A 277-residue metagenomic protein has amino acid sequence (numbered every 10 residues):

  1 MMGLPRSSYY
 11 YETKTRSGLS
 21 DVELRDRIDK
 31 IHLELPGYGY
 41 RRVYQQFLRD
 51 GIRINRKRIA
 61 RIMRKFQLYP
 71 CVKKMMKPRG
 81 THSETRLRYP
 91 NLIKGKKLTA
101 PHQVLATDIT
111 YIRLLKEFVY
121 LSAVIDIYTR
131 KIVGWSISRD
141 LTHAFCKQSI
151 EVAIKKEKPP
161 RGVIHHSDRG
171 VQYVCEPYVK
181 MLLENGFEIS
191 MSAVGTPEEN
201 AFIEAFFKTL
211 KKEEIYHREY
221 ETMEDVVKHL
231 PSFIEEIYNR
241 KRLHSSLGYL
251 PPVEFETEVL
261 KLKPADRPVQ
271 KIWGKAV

Functional and structural regions predicted by a protein language model:
M1-M2, Y9, I28, V43 (+14 more regions): Mobile genetic element proteins and their domesticated derivatives, centered on retroelements and DNA transposons
M2-A100, T196, P251-V259: Basic, flexible linker segments flanking DNA-binding modules in nucleic acid-interacting mobile-element proteins
Y10-Y11, K131-W135, I189-S192, Y216-H217: Short small-residue beta-strand/loop micro-motif enriched in glycine and branched aliphatics
G18, L35-G37, K97-T99, L114-L115 (+3 more regions): Conserved, non-catalytic sequence blocks in retroelement Pol enzymes and Pol-derived host proteins
R79-S83, S167-R169, C175-V179, I189-K211 (+2 more regions): RNase H-like two-metal-ion nuclease catalytic core shared by retroviral integrases and related mobile-element nucleases
K94, L98-V133, R139-D140: An active-site-proximal beta-strand-loop segment
E117, W135-K158, I164, V174: Active-site beta-loop-alpha junctions of metal-dependent nucleic acid enzymes, especially the RNase H-like/DDE
L183-F187, T209-V277: C-terminal domain-tail junction helix/linker
